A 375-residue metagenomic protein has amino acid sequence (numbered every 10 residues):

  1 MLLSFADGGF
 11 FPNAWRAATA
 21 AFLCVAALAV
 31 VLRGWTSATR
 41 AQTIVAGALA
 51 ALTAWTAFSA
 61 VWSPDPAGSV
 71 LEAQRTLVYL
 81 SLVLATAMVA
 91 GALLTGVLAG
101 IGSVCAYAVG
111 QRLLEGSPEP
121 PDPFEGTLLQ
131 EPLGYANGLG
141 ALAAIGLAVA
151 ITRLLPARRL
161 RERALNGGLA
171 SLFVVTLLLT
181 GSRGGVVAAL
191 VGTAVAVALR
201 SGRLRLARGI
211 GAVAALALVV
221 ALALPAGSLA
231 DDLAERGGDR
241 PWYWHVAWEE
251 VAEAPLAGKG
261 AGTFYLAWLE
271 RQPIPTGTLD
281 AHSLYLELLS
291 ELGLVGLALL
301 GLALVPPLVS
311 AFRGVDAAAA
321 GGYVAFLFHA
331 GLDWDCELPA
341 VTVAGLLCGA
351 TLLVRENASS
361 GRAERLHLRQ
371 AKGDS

Functional and structural regions predicted by a protein language model:
L3-A17, L32-A38: Short, hydrophobic transmembrane alpha-helix segments
L3-A6, T19-A29, L49-A60, L71-P225 (+2 more regions): Alpha-helical transmembrane segments of multi-pass inner-membrane proteins
T36-Q42, P66-V70, V89-L93: Interfacial helix-loop-helix linkers and transmembrane-helix boundary segments in multi-pass membrane proteins
G68-L71, D231-L233: Extracellular loop and loop/strand-boundary signature of outer-membrane beta-barrel proteins
V78, Y107-P118, A226-K259: Aromatic-rich transmembrane-lumenal/periplasmic boundary elements in polytopic membrane proteins
Y135, P241-L279, Y285-L288, L292-L299: TM-adjacent membrane-interface loops and short helices in multi-pass inner/ER membrane proteins
G314, L347-S375: A juxtamembrane structural motif centered on a specific transmembrane helix
